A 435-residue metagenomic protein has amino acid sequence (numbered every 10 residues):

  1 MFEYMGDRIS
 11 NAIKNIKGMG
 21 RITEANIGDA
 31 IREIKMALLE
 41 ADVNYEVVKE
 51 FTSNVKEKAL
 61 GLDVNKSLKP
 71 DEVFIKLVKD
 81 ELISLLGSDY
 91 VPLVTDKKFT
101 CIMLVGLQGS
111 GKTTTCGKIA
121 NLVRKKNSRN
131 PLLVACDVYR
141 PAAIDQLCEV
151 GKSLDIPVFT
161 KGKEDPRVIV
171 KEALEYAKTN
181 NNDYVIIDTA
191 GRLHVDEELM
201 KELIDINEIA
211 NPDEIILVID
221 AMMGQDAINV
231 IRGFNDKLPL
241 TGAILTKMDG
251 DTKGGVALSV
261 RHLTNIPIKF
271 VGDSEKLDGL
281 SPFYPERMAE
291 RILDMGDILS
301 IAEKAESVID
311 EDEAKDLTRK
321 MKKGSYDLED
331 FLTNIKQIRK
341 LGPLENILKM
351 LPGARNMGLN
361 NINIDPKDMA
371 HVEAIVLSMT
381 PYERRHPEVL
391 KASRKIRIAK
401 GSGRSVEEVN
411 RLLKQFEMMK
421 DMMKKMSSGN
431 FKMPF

Functional and structural regions predicted by a protein language model:
F2-M19, T189, R287-F435: Long amphipathic alpha-helical segments used for membrane anchoring, targeting, substrate engagement, or oligomerization
N11-C136, A143-T179, D183-T189: Primarily NTPase-proximal linker/entry elements flanking Walker-type ATP/GTP-binding cores
I16, D42, V78, L107 (+9 more regions): Residue-level signature of catalytic and energy-coupling elements of molecular machines, predominantly ATP/GTP-dependent
M19, N26, P92-D96, V105-Q108 (+14 more regions): Replace "in large, NTP-powered and nucleic-acid-processing enzymes" with "in large, NTP-powered factors and other
K126-L132, L154-V158, V185, A210-I215 (+2 more regions): Short, surface-exposed connector motifs at secondary-structure boundaries
V138-Y139, K163, T189-G191, A221-M222 (+1 more regions): Conserved Walker B
P141-L147, A227-V230: Short, glycine/polar-rich helix-capping loops at beta-to-alpha or helix-loop-helix junctions that flank or form
V170-A173, K178, N182, H194 (+2 more regions): Conserved phosphate-handling catalytic cores of large alpha/beta enzymes
